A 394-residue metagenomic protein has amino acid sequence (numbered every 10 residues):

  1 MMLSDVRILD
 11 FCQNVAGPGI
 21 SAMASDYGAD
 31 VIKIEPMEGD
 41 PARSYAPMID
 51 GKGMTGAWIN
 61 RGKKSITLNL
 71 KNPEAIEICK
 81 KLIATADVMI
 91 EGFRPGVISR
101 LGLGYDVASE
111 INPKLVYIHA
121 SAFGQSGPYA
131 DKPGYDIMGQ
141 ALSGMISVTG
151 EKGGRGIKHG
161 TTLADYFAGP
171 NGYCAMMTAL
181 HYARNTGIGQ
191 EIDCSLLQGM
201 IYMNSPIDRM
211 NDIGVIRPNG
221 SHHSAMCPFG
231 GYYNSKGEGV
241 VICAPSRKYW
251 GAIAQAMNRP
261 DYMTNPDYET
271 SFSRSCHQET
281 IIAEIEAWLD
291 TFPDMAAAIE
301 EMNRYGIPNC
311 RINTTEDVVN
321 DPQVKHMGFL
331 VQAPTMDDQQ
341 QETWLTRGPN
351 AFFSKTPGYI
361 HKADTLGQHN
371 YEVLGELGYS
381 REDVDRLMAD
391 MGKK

Functional and structural regions predicted by a protein language model:
M1-N185, T365, Y371-K394: N-terminal helix-loop segment corresponding to the beta1-alpha1 unit of nucleotide/adenylate-binding folds
M1-V6, D317-K394: Terminal low-complexity tails and localization/encapsulation signals of metabolic enzymes
V31, N303-D317, S380-D385: Short, well-structured beta-strand/strand-turn elements
E38, F123-G124, L196-I201, A244-K248 (+1 more regions): Glycine-rich beta-alpha junction loops
Q125, G153-T161, R184-Q198, P218-H223 (+1 more regions): Conserved Rossmann-fold dehydrogenase catalytic segment
F167-M177, C194-M210, R247-K248, H277: Active-site-proximal catalytic alpha-helix in oxidoreductases
G169-G189, P206-D212, A254-R259: Oxidoreductase and adenylate-handling cofactor-binding alpha/beta cores
S221-N313: Conserved catalytic/cofactor-binding microenvironments
